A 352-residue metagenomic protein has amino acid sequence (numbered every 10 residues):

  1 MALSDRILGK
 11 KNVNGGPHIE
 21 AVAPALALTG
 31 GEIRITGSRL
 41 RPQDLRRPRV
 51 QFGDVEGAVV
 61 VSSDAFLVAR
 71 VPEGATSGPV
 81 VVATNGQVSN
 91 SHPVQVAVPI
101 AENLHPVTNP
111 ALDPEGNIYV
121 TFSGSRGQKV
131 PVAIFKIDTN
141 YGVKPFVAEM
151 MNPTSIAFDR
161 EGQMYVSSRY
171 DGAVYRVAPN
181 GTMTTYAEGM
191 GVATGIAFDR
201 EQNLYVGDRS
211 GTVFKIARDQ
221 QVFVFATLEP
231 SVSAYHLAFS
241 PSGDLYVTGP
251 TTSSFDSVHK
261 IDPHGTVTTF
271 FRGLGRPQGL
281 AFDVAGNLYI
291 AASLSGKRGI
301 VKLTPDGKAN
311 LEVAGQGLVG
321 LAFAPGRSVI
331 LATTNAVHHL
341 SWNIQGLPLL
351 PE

Functional and structural regions predicted by a protein language model:
M1-Y119, P131: Ser/Thr/Pro-rich low-complexity tracts
R41, G124-Q128, D171-G172, G211-T212 (+3 more regions): Short glycine/acidic-enriched loop and turn motifs that connect beta-strands
P99-H105, P145-M150, T185-M190, F225-P230 (+2 more regions): Surface loop/turn motifs at the tips and blade-to-blade linkers of beta-strand repeat domains
L112-E115, F158-E161, F198-E201, F239-S242 (+2 more regions): Residue-level detector of Asp-centered blade-edge/turn motifs that repeat once per structural unit in beta-propeller
N117-T121, Q163-V166, N203-Y205, D244-T248 (+2 more regions): Conserved beta-propeller blade signature
I137-G142, V177-T182, I216-Q221, I261-T266 (+2 more regions): Short loop/turn segments that connect beta-strands within beta-propeller blades
Q316-E352: Blade-level signature of beta-propeller repeat domains, shared across WD40, Kelch, NHL, RCC1 and BNR/Asp-box propellers
